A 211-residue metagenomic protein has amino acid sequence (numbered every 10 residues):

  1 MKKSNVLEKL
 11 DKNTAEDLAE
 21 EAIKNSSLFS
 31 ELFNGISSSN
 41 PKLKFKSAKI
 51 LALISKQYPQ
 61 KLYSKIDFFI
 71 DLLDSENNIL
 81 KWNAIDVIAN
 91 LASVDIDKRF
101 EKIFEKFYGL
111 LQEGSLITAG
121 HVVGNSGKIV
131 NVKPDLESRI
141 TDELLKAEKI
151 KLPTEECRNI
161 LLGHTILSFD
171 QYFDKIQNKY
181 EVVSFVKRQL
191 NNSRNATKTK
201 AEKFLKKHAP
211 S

Functional and structural regions predicted by a protein language model:
M1-S211: Alpha-helical scaffold domains
